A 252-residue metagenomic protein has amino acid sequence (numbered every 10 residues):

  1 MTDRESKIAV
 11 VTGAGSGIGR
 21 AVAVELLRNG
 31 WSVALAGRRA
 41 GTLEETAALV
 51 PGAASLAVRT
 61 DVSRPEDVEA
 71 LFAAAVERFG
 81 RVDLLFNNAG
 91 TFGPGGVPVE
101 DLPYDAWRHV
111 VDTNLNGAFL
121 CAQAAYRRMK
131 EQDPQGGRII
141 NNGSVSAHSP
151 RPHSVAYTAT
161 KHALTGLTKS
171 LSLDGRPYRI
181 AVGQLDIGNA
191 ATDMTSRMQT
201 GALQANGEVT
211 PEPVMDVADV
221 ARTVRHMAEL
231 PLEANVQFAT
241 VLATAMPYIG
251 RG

Functional and structural regions predicted by a protein language model:
G15-G17: Conserved glycine-rich cofactor-binding loop
N29-E45: Conserved glycine-rich Rossmann-like NAD(P)H-binding loop of the short-chain dehydrogenase/reductase
R59-L71, Y104: The beta1-alpha1 cofactor-binding region of Rossmann-like NAD(H)/NADP(H)-dependent oxidoreductases
G96-V99, P103-R108: Substrate-binding pocket helix/loop in short-chain dehydrogenase/reductase
A122, T160: Active-site helix of classical SDR
S144: Residue(s) in the substrate-gating loop at a strand-loop-helix junction that position the organic substrate next
Q184-L185, L203-G250: C-terminal helical subdomain
